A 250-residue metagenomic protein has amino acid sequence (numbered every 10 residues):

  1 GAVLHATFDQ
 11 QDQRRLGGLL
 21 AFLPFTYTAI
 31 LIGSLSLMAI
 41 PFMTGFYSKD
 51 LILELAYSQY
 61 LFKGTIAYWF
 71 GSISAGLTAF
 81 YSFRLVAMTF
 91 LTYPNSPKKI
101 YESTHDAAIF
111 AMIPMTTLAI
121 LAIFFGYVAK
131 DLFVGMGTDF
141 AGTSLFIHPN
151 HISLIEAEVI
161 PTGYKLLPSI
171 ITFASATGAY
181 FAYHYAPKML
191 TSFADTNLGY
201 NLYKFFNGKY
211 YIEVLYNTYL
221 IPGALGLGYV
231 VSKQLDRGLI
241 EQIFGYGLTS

Functional and structural regions predicted by a protein language model:
G1, D9, I40, K49-D50 (+6 more regions): Alpha-helical transmembrane segments of polytopic integral membrane proteins, especially the permease/helical cores
A2, Y47-L55, T92, F133-I147: Re-entrant/interfacial helical elements at transmembrane boundaries that shape and gate the permeation pathway
A6-M43, T65-A75, K99-F124, N201-F206: Interfacial and helix-entry/exit segments of alpha-helical transmembrane bundles in multi-pass inner-membrane proteins
D9, A21-F22, L37, S58-F62 (+11 more regions): Short, well-ordered loop/turn and helix-capping segments at boundaries between secondary-structure elements and domains
L35-L51, A119-T138, L220, G226-G228: Alpha-helical transmembrane segments and their membrane-interface junctions in multi-pass membrane proteins
D50-Y68: Interfacial segments of multi-pass membrane proteins
T65-D106, P114-T117, K130, V134 (+3 more regions): Predominantly late transmembrane helices and immediately cytosolic-facing juxtamembrane segments
M136-L166, Y185-S250: Aromatic-capped, Gly/Pro-kinked transmembrane alpha-helices
